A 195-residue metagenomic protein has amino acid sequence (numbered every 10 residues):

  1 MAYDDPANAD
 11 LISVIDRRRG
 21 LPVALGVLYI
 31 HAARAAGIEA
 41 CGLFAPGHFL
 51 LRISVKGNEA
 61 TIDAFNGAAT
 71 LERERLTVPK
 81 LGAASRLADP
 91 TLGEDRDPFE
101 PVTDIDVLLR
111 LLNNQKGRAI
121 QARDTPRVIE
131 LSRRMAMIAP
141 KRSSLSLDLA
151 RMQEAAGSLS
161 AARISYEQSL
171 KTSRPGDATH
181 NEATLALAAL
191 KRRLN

Functional and structural regions predicted by a protein language model:
M1-N195: A structural boundary/capping signal
